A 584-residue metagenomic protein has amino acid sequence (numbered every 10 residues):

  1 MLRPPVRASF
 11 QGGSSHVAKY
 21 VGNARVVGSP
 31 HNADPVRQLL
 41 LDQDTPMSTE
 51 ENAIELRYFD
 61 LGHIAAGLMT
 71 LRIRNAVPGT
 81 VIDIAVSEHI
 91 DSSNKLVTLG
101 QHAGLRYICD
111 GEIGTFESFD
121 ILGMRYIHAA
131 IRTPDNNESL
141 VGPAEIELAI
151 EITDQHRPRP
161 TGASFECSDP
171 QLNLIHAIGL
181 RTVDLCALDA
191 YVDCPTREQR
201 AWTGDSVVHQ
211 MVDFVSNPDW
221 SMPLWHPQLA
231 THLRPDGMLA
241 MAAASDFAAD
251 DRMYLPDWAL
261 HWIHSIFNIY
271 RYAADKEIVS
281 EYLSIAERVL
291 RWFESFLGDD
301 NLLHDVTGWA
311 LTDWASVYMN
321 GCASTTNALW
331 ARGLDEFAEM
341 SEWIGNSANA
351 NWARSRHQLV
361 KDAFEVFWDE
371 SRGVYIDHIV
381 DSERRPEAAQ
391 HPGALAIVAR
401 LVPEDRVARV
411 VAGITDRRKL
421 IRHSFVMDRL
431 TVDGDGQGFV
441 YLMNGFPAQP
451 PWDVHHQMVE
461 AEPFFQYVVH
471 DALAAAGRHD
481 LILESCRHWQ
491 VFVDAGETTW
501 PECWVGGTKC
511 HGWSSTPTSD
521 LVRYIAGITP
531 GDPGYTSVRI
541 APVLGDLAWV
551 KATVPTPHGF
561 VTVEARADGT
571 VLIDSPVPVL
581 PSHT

Functional and structural regions predicted by a protein language model:
M1-T196, D205, S221-M222, H226 (+6 more regions): Extracellular/oxidizing-compartment recognition motifs
A201-T562, R566-T584: Active-site core of glycosidic bond-cleaving carbohydrate-active enzymes
